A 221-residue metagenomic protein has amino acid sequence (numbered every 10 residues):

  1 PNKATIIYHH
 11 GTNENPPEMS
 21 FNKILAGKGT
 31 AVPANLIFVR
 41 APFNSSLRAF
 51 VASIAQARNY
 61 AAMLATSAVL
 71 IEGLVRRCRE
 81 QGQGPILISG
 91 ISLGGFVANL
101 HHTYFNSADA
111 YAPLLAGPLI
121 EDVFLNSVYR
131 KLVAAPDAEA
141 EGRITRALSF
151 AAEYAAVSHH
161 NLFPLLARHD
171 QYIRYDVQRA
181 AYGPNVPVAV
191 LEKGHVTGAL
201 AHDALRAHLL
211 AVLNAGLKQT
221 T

Functional and structural regions predicted by a protein language model:
P1-A49: Short, surface-exposed "cap/lid" segments of acyl-processing enzymes
Y8, I88, P113, P164-L166: Structural beta-sheet core signal
V39-F43, A116, K193: Active-site loop/turn elements of alpha/beta-hydrolase fold enzymes, especially the short glycine-/histidine-rich
S45-V51, I120-F124: Short acidic/His/Gly/Ser-rich catalytic and metal-binding motifs that mark active-site loops of diverse hydrolases
A49-F50, I54-Q81: Alpha/beta-hydrolase active-site loop
R76-Y129: Primarily recognizes the serine-hydrolase "nucleophile elbow" in alpha/beta-hydrolase and SGNH/GDSL folds
E121-N185, A189: The feature captures the conserved acid-bearing segment of alpha/beta-hydrolase catalytic domains
G183-T221: C-terminal catalytic histidine-bearing segment of alpha/beta-hydrolase fold enzymes
